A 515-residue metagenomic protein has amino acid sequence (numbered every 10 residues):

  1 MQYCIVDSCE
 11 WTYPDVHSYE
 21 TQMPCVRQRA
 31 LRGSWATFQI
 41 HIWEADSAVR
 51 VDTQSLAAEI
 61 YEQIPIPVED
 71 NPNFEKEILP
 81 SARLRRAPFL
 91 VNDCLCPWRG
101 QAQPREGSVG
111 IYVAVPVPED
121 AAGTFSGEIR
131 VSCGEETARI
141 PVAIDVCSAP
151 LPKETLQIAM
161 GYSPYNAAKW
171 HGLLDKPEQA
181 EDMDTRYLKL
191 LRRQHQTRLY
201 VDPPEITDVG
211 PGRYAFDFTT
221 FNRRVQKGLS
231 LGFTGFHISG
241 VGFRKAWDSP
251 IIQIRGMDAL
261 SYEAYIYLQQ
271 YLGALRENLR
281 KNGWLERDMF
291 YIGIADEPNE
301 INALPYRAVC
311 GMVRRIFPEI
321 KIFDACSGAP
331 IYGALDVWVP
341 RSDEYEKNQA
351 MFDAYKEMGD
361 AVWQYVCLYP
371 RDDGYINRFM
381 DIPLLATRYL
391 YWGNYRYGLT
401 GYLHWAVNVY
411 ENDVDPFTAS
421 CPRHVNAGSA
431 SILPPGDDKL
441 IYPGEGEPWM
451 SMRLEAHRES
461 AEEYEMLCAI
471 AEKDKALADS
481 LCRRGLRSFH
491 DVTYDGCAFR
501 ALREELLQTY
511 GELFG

Functional and structural regions predicted by a protein language model:
Q2-Q22, W35, D46-V113: Surface-exposed binding patches on compact interaction domains or structured appendages
C25-D46: Contiguous beta-strand segments within globular domains
A87, V91-L95, G100, P116-P118 (+5 more regions): Aromatic-lined carbohydrate-binding surfaces of glycoside hydrolases
V109, G123-G127: Exposed beta-strand face motif in extracellular beta-rich ectodomains
A264, L268, L272-M289, G293-I301 (+3 more regions): Catalytic domains of carbohydrate-active enzymes that cleave complex glycans
I320-G328, A334-E346, G374-Y395, N408: Extracellular glycoside hydrolase catalytic/binding regions
M358-L384: Active-site clefts of carbohydrate-active enzymes
I382-S429: Substrate-binding cleft of secreted/luminal carbohydrate-active enzymes
